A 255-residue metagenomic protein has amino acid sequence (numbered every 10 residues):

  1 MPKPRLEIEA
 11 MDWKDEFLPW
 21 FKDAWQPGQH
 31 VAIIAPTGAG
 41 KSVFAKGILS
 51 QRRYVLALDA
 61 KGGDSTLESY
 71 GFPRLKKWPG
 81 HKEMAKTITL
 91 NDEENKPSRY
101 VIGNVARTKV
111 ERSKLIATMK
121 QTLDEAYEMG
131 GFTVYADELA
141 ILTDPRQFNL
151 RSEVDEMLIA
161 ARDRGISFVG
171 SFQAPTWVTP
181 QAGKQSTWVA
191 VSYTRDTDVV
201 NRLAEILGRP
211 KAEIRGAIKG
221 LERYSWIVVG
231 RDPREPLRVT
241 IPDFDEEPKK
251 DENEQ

Functional and structural regions predicted by a protein language model:
M1-P2: Helicase-associated low-complexity/disordered flanking segments
E7-Q26: Pre-Walker A adenine-sensing motif
W20-P36, F44, V55, L158 (+2 more regions): P-loop NTPase motor core of the ASCE superfamily
A24-P27, I48-R52, I88-S98, E125-G130 (+1 more regions): Flexible, charged surface loops at secondary-structure boundaries
H30-S50, K61, T108-R209: Conserved P-loop NTPase motor cores
A39-H81: Walker A/P-loop NTP-binding active-site region of P-loop NTPases, recognizing the glycine-rich GxxxxGKT/S
W78-D92: Phosphate-binding loop that captures ATP/GTP phosphates
T89-K114: Conserved P-loop NTPase mechanochemical-coupling segment
